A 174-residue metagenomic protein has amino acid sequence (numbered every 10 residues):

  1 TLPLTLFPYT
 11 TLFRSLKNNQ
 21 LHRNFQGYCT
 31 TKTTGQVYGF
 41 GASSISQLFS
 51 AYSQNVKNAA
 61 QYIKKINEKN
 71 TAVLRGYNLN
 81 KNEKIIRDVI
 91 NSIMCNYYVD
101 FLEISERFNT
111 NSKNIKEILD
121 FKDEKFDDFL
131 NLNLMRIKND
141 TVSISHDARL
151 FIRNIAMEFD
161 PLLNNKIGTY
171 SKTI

Functional and structural regions predicted by a protein language model:
T1-T5: Short, exposed "boundary/linker" segments that immediately precede the start of a downstream structural module
L6-I115, T173: C-terminal scaffold of the Radical SAM
K84, D88, F121, D147-N154: Generic recognition of stable, solvent-exposed alpha-helical segments in well-folded globular domains
S112-L130: Short amphipathic alpha-helical interaction segments
D127-D140: A short, conserved structural fragment
T141-S145: Minor-groove-contacting beta-hairpin "wing" of winged helix-turn-helix DNA-binding domains
D147-I174: Short, amphipathic alpha-helical interaction segments positioned at domain boundaries
